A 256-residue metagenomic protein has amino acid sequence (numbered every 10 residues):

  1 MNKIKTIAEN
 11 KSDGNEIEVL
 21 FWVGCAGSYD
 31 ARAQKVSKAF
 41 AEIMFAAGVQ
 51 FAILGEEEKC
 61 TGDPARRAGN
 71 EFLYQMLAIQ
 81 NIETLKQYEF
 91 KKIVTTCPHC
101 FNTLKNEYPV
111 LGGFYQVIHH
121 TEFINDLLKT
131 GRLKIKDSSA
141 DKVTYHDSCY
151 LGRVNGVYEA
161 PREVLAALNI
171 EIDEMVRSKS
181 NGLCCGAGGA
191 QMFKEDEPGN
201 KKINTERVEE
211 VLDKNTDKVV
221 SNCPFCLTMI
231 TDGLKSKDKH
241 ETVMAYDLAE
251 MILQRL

Functional and structural regions predicted by a protein language model:
M1-L256: Iron-sulfur cluster-binding electron-transfer modules in prokaryotic oxidoreductases
